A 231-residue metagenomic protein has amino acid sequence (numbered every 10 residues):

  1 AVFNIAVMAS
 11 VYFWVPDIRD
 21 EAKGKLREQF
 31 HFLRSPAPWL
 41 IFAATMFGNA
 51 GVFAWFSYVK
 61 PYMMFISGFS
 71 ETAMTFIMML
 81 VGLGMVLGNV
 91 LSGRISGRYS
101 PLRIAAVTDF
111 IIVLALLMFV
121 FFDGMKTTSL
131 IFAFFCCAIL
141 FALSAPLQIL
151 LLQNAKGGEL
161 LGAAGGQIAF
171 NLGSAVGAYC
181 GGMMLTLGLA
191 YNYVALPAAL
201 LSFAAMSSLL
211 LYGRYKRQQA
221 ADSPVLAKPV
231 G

Functional and structural regions predicted by a protein language model:
A1-V2, S70, M183-S202: A membrane-interface helix-boundary motif in multi-pass transporters
V2-E21, S208-Y212: C-terminal membrane-cytosol helix-exit motif in multi-pass small-molecule transporters
V11-A44, P229-G231: Juxtamembrane intracellular "pre-TM" segments in multi-pass secondary transporters
V11-Y12, P197-G231: Multi-pass alpha-helical transporter architecture, strongest for 12-TM Major Facilitator/SLC carriers used
A37-M79, L83: Extracytoplasmic gate region of multi-pass secondary transporters
G82-L83, N171-G173: Short hydrophobic/small-residue motifs within alpha-helical transmembrane segments of multi-pass transporter-like
G88-P101, L185-T186: Helix-to-loop junctions at the C-terminal end of transmembrane segments in multipass secondary transporters
L102-L147: C-terminal transmembrane helical hairpin of 12-TM major facilitator-type secondary transporters
